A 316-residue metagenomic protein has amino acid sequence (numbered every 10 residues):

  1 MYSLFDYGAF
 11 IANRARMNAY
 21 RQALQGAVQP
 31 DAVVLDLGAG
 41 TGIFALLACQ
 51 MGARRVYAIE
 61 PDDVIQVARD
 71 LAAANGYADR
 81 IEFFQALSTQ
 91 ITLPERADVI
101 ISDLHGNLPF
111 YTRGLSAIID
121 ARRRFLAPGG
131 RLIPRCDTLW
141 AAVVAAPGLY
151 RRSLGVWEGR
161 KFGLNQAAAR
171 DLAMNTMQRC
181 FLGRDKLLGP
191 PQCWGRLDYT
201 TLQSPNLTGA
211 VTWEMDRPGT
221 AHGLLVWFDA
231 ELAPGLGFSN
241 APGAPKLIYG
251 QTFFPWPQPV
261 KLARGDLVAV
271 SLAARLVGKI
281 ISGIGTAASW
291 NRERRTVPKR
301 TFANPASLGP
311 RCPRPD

Functional and structural regions predicted by a protein language model:
M1-L37, T41-A273, V277-D316: Class I SAM-binding transferase module
